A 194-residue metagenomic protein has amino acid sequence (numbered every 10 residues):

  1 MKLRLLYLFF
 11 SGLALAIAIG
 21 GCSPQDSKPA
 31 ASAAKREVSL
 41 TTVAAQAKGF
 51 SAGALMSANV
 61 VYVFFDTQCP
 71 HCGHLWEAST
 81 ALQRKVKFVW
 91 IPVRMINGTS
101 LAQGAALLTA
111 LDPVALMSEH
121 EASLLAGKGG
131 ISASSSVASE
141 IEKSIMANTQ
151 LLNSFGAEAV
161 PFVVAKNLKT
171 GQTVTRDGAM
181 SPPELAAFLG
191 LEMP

Functional and structural regions predicted by a protein language model:
K2, L13-S100, S136-A159, N167 (+1 more regions): Extracytoplasmic thiol/disulfide redox context detector
G98-K143: Conserved segment of the thioredoxin-like fold in thiol-based oxidoreductases
A122, K166-N167: Short linear loop/turn motifs
Q172-R176: Structural signal for short hydrophobic segments within the conserved structured cores of catalytic domains across
